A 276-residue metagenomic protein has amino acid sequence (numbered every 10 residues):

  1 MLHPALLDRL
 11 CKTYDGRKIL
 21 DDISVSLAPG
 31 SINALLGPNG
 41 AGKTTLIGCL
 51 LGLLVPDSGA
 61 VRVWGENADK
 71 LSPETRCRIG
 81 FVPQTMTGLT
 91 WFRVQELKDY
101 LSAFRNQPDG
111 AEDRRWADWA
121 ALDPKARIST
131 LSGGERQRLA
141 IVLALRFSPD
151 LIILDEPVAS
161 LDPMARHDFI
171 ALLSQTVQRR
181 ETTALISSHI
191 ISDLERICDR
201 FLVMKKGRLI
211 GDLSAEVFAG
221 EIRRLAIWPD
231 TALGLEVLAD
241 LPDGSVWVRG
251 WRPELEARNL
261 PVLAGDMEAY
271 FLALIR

Functional and structural regions predicted by a protein language model:
L36-P38: The feature captures the beta-strand-to-loop junction immediately N-terminal to the Walker
L51: Helix-to-loop junction immediately C-terminal to a conserved catalytic motif
G59-K70, E74-T75: Conserved ABC transporter NBD signature motif
P83-L139: ABC-family P-loop ATPase nucleotide-binding domains
I152-E156, L161: Catalytic Walker B motif of ABC-type/P-loop ATPase nucleotide-binding domains
D168-G250: ABC transporter nucleotide-binding domain
